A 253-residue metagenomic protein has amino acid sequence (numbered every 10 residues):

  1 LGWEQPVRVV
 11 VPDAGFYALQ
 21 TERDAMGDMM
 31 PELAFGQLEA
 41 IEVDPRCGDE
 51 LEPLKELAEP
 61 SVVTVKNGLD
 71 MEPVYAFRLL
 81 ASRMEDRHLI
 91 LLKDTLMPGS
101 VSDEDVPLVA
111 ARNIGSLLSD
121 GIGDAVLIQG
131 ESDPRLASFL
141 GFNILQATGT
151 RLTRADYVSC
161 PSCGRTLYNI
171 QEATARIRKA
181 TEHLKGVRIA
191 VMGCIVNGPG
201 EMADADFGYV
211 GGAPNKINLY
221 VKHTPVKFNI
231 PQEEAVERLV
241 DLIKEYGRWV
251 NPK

Functional and structural regions predicted by a protein language model:
L1-V11, F16-A18, R23-V191: Catalytic alpha/beta core domains of metabolic enzymes, predominantly
L89-I90, G208-G211: Short hydrophobic/aromatic-enriched beta-strand-loop microsegments
L117, C160, C194, M202 (+1 more regions): Conserved, mostly hydrophobic/aromatic
S132-T150, N218-L239: C-terminal helical cap(s) of enzyme catalytic domains, especially alpha/beta-barrels
H183, D206-F207, K216-L219: Catalytic-core signal marking the mid-to-C-terminal active-site face
V191, D206-Y209: Broad, structure-driven detector of short, well-ordered beta-strand segments within folded domains
V196-D204, A213: A C-terminal functional module that forms or caps the active site or interfaces directly with catalytic machinery
V210-A213, V221, I230-K253: Terminal leader/tail segments of proteins
